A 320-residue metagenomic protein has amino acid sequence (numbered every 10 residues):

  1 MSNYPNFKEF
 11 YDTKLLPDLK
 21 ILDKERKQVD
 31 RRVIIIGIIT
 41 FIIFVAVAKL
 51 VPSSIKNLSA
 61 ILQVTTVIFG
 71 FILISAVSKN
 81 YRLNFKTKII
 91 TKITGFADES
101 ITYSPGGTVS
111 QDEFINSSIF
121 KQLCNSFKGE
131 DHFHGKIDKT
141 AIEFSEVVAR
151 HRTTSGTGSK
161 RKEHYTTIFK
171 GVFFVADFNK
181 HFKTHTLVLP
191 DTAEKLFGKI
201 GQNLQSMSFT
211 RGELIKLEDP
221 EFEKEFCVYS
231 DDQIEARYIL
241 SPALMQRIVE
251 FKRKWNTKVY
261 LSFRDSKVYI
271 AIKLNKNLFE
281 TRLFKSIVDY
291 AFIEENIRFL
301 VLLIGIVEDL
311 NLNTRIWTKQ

Functional and structural regions predicted by a protein language model:
M1-R31: Cytosolic juxtamembrane N-terminal segments of multi-pass membrane proteins
S2, N6-F7, Y81-G106: Membrane-interface amphipathic/juxtamembrane segments adjacent to transmembrane helices
I21, E25, V29, I55-S59 (+2 more regions): Membrane-helix interfacial "entry" motifs
K27-I43: Transmembrane alpha-helical segments and their cytosolic interface motifs in multi-pass membrane proteins
L50-I68: Hydrophobic alpha-helical transmembrane segments
Q63-T87: Transmembrane alpha-helices and immediately adjacent membrane-cytoplasm interface residues in multi-pass integral
T91, G95-A97, P105-H151, T157-Q320: Charged, low-complexity intrinsically disordered regions
